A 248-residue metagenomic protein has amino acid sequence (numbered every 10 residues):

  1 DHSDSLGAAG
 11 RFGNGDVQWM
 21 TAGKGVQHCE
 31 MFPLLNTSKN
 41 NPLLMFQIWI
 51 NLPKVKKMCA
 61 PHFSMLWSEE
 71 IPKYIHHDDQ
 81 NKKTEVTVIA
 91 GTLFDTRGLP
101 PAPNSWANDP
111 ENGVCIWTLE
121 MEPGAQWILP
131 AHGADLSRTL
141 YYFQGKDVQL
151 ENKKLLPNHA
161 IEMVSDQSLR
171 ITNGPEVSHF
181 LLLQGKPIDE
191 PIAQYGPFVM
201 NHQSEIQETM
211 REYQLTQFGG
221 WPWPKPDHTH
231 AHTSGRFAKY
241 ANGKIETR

Functional and structural regions predicted by a protein language model:
D1-R248: Jelly-roll (double-stranded beta-helix
